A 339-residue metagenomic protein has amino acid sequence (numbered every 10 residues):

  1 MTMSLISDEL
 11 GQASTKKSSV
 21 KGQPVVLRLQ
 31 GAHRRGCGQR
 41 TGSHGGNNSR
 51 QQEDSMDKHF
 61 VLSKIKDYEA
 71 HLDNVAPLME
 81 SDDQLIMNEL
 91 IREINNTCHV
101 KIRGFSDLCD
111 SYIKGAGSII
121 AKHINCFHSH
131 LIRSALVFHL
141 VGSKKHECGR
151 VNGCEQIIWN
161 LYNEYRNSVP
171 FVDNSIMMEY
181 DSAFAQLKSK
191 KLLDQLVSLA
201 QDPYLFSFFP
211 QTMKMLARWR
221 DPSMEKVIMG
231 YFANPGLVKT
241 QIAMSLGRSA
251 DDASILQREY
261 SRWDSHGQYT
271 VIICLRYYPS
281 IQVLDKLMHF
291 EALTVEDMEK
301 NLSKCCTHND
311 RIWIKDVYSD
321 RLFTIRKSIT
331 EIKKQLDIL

Functional and structural regions predicted by a protein language model:
K16, K21-N47: Intrinsically disordered, low-complexity arginine-rich tails of RNA-binding/processing proteins
G46-S118, K304-T307, D316-L336: N-terminal alpha-helical scaffold/docking segments in eukaryotic complex subunits
K64-H71, E93-G104, H128-V137, V169-Y180 (+5 more regions): Generic helix N-cap/helix-start motif at coil->alpha-helix transitions
E80-R92, I113-C126, H146-N167, S189-Q201 (+5 more regions): Amphipathic alpha-helical scaffolding segments comprising HEAT/armadillo-like alpha-solenoid repeats
I94-T97, D107-H146, G153, N160-L161 (+2 more regions): Surface-facing alpha-helical segments and adjacent helix-coil boundary elements at the starts of domains
A253, Y269-L336: Extended alpha-helical scaffolding segments
